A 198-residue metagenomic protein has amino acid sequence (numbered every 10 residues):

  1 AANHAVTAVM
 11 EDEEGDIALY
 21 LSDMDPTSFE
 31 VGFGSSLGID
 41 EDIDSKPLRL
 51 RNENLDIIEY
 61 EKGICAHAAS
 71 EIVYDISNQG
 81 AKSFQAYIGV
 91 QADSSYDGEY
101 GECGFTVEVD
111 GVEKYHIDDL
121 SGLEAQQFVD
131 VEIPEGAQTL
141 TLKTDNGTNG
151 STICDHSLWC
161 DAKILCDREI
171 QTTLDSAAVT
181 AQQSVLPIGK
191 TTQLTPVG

Functional and structural regions predicted by a protein language model:
A1-A8, V179, P196-G198: Generic low-polarity alpha-helical segments
A2-Q171, P187: Gly-Asp-aromatic-enriched flexible segments
Y87-G89, Q193-V197: Short edge beta-strand/loop segments characteristic of extracellular beta-sandwich folds
V107, I164, A178-V179, P196: Short beta-strand element of the conserved SAM-dependent methyltransferase core
I170-T195: Short S/T/G/P-enriched beta-strand
